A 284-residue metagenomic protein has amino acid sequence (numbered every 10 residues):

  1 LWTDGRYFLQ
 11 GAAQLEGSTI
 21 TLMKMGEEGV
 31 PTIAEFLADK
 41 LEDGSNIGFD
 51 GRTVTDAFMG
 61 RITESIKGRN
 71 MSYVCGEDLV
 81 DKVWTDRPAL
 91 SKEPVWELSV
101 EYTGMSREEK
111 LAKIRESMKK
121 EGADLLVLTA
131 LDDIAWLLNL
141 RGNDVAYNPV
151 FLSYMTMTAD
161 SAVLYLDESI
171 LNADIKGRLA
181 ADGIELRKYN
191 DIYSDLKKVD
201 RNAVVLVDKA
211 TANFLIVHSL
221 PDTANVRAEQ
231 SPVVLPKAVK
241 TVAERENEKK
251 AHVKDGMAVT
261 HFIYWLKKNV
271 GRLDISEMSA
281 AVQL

Functional and structural regions predicted by a protein language model:
L1-L284: A composition/biophysics-driven feature that prefers long, compositionally simple stretches
